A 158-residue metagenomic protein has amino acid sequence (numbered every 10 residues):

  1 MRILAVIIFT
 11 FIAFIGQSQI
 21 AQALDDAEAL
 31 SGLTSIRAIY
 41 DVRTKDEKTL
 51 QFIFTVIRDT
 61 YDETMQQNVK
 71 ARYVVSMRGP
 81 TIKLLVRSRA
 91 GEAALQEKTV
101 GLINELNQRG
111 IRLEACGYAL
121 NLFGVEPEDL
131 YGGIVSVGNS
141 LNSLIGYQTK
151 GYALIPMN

Functional and structural regions predicted by a protein language model:
A5-G16: Bacterial N-terminal signal peptides
A21-V74: N-terminal secretory signal peptides
V42-T44, S76-P80, C116-A119, M157-N158: Active-site-proximal beta-strand/loop segments in catalytic clefts of secreted hydrolases
K48-L50, K83-V86: Short acidic/glycine-rich loop or secondary-structure boundary segments that cap or lie
A71-L85: Acidic helix-start/capping segments at beta-turn-to-alpha-helix junctions
V86-N158: A cross-taxonomic marker for long C-terminal extensions/tails that follow the last structured domain
